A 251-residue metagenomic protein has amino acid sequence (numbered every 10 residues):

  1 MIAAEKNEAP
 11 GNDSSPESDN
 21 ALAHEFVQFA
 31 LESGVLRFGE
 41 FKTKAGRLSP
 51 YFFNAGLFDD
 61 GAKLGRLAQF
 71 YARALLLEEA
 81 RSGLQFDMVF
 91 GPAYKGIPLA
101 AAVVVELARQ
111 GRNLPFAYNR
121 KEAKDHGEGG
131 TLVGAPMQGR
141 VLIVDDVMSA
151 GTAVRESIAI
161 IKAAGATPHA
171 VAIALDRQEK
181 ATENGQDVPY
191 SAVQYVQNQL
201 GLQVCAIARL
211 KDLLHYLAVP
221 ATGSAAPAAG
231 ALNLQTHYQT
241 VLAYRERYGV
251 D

Functional and structural regions predicted by a protein language model:
I2-E25, A164-D251: PRPP-dependent phosphoribosyltransferase catalytic core
I2-R81: Active-site-facing substrate-recognition patch
A72-F86, K162-T167: Phosphate/pyrophosphate-binding loops at sites that engage ATP/ADP/AMP, CoA/4′-phosphopantetheine, polyphosphate
G83-K95: Short glycine-rich phosphate-binding loop at a beta-alpha junction
V89-F90, A117, H169, C205: Structural detector of well-ordered beta-strand residues that form the stable sheet scaffold of enzyme domains
I97, A101, Y190-V193: Short, surface-exposed alpha-helical segments at coil->helix boundaries
L99-V141, T152-E156: Short, glycine/charge-rich flexible loops or terminal/linker lids adjacent to PRPP-binding catalytic cores
L132-E179: A contiguous pocket-lining binding segment that forms or flanks enzyme active sites
